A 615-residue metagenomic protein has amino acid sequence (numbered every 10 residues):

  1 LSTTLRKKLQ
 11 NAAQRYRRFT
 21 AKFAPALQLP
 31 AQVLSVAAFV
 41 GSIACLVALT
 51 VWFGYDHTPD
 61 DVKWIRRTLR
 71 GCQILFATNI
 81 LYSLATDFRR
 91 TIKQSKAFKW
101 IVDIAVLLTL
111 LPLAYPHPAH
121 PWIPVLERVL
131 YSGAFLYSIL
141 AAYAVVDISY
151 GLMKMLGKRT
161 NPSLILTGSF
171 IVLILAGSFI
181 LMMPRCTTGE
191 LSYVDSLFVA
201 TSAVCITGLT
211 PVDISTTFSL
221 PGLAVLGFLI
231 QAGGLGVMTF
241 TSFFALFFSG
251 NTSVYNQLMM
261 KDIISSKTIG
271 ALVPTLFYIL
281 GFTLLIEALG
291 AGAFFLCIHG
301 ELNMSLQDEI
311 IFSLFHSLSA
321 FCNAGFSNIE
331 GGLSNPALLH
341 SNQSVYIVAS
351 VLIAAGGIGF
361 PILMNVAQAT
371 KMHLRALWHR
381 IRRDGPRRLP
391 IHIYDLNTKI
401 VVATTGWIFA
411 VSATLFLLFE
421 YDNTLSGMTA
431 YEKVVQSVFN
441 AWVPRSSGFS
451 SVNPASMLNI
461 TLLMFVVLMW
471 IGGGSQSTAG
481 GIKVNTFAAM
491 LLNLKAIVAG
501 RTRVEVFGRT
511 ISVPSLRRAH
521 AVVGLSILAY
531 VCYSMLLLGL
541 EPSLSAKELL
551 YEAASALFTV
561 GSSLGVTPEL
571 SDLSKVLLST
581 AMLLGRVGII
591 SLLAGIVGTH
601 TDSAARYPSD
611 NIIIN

Functional and structural regions predicted by a protein language model:
L1-N615: Membrane-proximal intracellular helices of multi-pass ion channels
